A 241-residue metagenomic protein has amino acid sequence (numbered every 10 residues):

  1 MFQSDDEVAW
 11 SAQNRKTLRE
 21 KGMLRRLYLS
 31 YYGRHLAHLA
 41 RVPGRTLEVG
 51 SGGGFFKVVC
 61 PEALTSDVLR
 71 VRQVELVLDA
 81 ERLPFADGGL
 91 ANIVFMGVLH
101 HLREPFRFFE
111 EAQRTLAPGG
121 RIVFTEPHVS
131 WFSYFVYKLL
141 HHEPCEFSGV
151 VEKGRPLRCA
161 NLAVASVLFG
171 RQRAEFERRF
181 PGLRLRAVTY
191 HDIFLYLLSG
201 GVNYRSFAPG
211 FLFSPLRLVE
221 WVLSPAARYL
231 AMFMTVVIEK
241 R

Functional and structural regions predicted by a protein language model:
M1-E81: Conserved N-terminal segment of class I S-adenosyl-L-methionine
L78-I93: A short acidic, Gly/Pro-enriched loop at the edge of an enzyme's catalytic core that lines a small-molecule cofactor
F95-V98, F124: A short beta-strand submotif of the Rossmann-like class I SAM-dependent methyltransferase core that lines
R103-R107, F132: Short N-terminal helix/helix-N-cap motif within the alpha/beta-hydrolase-1
F106-R121: A short glycine-rich, Lys/Arg-flanked "PGG" loop and its adjoining helix->strand segment in the class I
I122-E152: Conserved class I S-adenosyl-L-methionine
G154-R173: Acceptor-substrate binding/catalytic loop of class I
A174, R178, L185-R241: A C-terminal cap/extension of S-adenosyl-L-methionine-dependent methyltransferases that defines the acceptor-substrate
